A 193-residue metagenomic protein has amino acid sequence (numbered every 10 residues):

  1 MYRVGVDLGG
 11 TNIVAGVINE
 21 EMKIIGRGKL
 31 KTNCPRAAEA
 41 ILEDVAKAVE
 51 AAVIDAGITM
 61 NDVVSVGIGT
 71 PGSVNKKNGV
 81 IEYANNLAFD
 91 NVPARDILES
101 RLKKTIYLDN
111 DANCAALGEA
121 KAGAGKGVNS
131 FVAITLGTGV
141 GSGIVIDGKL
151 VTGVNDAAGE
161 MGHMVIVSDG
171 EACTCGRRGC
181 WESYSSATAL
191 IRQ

Functional and structural regions predicted by a protein language model:
M1-R3, L8: N-terminal charged helix/coil linker that caps or initiates catalytic domains
Y2, G16-I18, G26-K29, A37-A40 (+3 more regions): Glycine/GP-enriched mid-protein hinge/lid loop-to-helix segment characteristic of carbohydrate kinases
L8-G10, S168: A generic beta-sheet turn/junction motif
G9, T70, Y83-N85, L136 (+1 more regions): A secondary-structure boundary/capping signal
T11, K23: Conserved Rossmann-like nucleotide-cofactor binding loop
I13, G69-T70, G139-V140: Short loop/turn microsegments at loop-to-beta-strand junctions
N19-E21, N75: Short acidic/glycine-rich beta-turn/loop cap or linker motifs at sensory/regulatory domain boundaries that couple input
C34, A38-E50, I54, D62-V66 (+1 more regions): Glycine-rich phosphate-binding loop and adjoining helix at the ATP-binding site of ATP-dependent phosphoryl-transfer
